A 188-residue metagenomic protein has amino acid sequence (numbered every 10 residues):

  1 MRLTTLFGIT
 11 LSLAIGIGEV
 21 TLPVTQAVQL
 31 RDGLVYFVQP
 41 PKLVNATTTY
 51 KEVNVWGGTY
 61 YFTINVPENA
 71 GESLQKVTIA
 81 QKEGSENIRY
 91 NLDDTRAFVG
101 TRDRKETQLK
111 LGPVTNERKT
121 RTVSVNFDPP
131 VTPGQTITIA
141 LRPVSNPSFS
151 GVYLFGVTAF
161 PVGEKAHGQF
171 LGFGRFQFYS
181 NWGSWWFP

Functional and structural regions predicted by a protein language model:
M1-T10: Bacterial N-terminal signal peptides that target proteins for export
I15-V24: C-terminal segment of classical bacterial N-terminal signal peptides
T25-E68, G183-P188: Serine/threonine-rich, low-complexity linker/repeat segments that form flexible spacers/stalks
Y50-E52, K110-T115, N126-P129: Beta-strand-rich interaction surfaces with strong enrichment in secreted/lumenal proteins
E72-E106: Solvent-exposed beta-hairpin/edge-strand motifs
R102-V123: Short beta-strand and strand-turn-strand segments in soluble, beta-rich domains
F127-S148: Low-complexity, intrinsically disordered segments enriched in Ser/Thr together with acidic residues
P143-P188: Helix-rich interaction surfaces within compact, conserved domain-sized segments that mediate assembly or partner
